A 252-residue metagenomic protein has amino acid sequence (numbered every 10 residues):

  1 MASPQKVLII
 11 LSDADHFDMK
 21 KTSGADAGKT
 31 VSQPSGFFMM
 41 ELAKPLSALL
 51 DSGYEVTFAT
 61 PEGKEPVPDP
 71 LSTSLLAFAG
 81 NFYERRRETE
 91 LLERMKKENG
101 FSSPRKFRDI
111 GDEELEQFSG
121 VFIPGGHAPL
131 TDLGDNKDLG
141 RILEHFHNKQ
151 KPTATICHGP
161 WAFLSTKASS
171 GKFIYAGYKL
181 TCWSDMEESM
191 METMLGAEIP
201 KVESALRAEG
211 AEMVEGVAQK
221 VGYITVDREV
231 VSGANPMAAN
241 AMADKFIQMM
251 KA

Functional and structural regions predicted by a protein language model:
M1-K149, A162-A252: Extended, subdomain-level signal for the structured scaffold at the beginning of enzyme domains
T153-A154: Conserved, well-structured core segments that form or line functional sites
H158-P160: Conserved active-site segments centered on acidic
